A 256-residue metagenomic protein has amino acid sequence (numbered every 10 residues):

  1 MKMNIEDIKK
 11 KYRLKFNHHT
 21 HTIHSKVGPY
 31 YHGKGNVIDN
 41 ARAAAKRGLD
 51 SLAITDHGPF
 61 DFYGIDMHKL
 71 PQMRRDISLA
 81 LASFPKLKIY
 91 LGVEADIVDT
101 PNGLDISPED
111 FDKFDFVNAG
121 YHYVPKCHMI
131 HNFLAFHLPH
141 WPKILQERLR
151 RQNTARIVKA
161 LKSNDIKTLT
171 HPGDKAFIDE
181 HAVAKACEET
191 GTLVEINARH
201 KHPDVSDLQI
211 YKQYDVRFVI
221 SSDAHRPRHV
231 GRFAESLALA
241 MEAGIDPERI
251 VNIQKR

Functional and structural regions predicted by a protein language model:
M1-I23, I106-E109, V158-I166, P172-R256: Charged catalytic cores and adjacent phosphate/nucleic-acid-binding surfaces used for phosphate/nucleic-acid chemistry
K2-D7, R13, Y63-E189, M241 (+1 more regions): Extended substrate/RNA-proximal surfaces in nucleic-acid metabolism proteins
H19, A44, D56, I89 (+5 more regions): Divalent metal-coordination and catalytic microenvironments
H21-H24, G58-D61: A short, flexible beta-alpha/helix-coil linker loop
G28-K34, F60-K69, D96-N102, D174-D179 (+2 more regions): Acidic-and-aromatic substrate-binding clefts and catalytic sites of carbohydrate-active enzymes
K34-T55, R75-F84: Alpha-helical scaffold segments that flank or form the walls of functional sites
V37, L70, R74, F233-S236: Amphipathic alpha-helical segments in well-structured domains
S51-A53, K88-Y90, V219: A structural signal for isolated positions on well-ordered beta-strands in alpha/beta enzyme cores
